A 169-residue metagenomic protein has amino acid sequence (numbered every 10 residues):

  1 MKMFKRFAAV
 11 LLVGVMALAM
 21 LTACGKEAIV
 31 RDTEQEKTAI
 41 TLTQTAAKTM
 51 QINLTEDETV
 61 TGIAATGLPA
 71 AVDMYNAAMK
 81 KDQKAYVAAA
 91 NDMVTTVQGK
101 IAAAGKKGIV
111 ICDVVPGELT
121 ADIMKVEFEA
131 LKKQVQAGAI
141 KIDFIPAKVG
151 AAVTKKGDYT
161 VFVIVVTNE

Functional and structural regions predicted by a protein language model:
M1-A8: Bacterial Sec-dependent N-terminal signal peptides
A8, T33, G108-I109: Small/flexible residues
A8-V13, K37: Intrinsically disordered, low-complexity polar regions and short flexible loop motifs
M16: Ligand/cofactor pocket segment of small-molecule handling proteins
A19-A23: C-terminal motif of bacterial Sec signal peptides marking the signal peptidase cleavage site
G25, A78, T167-E169: Aromatic-enriched hydrophobic runs in primary sequence
E27-K100: Short, well-ordered surface patches within globular domains
D92-E169: A well-ordered secondary-structure block
